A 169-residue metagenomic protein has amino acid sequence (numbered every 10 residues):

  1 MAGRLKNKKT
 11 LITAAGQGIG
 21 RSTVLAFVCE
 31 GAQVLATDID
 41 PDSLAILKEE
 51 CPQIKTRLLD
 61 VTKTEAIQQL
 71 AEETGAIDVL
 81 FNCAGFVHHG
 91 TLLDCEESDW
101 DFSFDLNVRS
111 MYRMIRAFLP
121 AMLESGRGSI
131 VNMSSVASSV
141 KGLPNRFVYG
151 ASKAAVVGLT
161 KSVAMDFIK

Functional and structural regions predicted by a protein language model:
G16-Q17: Conserved glycine-rich cofactor-binding loop
A84-H88: Conserved NAD(P)H cofactor-binding loop of Rossmann-fold oxidoreductase domains
T91-L92, D99-F104: Substrate-binding pocket helix/loop in short-chain dehydrogenase/reductase
C95, K141-G150, S162: Active-site loop-to-helix junction immediately N-terminal to the catalytic Tyr of the SDR YXXXK motif in Rossmann-fold
I115, S152, T160: Active-site helix of classical SDR
P120, M165-D166: Alpha-helical segment proximal to the catalytic Tyr-Lys
S135: Residue(s) in the substrate-gating loop at a strand-loop-helix junction that position the organic substrate next
